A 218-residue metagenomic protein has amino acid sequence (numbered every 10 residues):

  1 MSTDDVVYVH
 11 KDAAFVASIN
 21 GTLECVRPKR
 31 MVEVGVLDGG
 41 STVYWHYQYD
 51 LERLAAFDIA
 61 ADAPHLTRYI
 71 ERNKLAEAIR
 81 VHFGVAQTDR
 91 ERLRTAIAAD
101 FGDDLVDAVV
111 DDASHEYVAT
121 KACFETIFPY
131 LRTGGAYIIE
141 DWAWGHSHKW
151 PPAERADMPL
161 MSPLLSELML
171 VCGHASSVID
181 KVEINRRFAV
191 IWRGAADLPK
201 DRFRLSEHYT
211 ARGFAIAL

Functional and structural regions predicted by a protein language model:
M1-V110, S114-I139, A143-L218: A short alpha-helical cap/connector motif
